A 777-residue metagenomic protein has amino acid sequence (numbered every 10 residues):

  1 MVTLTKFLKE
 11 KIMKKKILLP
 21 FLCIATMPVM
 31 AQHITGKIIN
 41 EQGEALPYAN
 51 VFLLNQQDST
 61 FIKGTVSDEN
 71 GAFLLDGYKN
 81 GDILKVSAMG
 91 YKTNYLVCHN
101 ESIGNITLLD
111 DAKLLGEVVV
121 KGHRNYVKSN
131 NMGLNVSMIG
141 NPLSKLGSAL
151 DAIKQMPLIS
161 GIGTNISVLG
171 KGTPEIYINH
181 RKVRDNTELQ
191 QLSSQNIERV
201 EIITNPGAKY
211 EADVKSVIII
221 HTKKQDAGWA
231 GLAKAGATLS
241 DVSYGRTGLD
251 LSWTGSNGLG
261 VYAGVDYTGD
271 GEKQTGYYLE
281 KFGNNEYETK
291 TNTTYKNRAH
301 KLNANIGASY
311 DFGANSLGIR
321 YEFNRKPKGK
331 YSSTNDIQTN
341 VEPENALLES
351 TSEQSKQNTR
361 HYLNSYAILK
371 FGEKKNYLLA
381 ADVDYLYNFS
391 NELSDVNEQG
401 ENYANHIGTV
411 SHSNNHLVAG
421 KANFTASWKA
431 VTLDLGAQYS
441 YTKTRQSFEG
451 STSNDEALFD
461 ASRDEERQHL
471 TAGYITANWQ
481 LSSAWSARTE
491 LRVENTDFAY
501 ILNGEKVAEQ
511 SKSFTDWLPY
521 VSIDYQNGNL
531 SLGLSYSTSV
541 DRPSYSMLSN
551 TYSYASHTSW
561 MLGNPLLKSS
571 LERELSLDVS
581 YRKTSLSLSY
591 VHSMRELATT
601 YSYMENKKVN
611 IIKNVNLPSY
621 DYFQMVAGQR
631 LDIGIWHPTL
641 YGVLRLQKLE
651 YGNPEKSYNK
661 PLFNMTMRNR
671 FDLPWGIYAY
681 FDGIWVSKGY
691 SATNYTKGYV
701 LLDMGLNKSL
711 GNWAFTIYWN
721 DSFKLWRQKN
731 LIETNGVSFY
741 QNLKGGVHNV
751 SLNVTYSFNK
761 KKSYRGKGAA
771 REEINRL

Functional and structural regions predicted by a protein language model:
F52-L54, S87-Y91, I103-P142, I162-G163 (+2 more regions): Short, acidic, small-residue-rich periplasmic hinge/interaction motif at the N-terminus of Gram-negative outer-membrane
Q57-A72: Short, acidic Ser/Thr/Gly-rich low-complexity loop/linker segments typical of extracellular and cell-surface proteins
L74-D76, Q155, R181-G207, L249: Short acidic/polar hinge/loop motifs at secondary-structure boundaries that mediate gating or recognition
N100-L109, E117, A149-A152, N186-T187 (+3 more regions): N-terminal periplasmic accessory domains that precede and gate Gram-negative outer-membrane beta-barrel machines
E211-I218, D226-G276, A299-L302: Outer-membrane beta-barrel translocator/receptor signature
K301-P327, S352-L502, D524-G533, T584-S587 (+2 more regions): Face-selective signature of the C-terminal outer-membrane beta-barrel domain
L417-K421, S462, A472, L562 (+4 more regions): Outer membrane beta-barrel strand-and-loop segments of large Gram-negative receptors, especially TonB-dependent
E466, E509-K512, V540-M594, I611-F623 (+1 more regions): Outer-membrane beta-barrel signature, preferentially recognizing the C-terminal barrel domain of Gram-negative
